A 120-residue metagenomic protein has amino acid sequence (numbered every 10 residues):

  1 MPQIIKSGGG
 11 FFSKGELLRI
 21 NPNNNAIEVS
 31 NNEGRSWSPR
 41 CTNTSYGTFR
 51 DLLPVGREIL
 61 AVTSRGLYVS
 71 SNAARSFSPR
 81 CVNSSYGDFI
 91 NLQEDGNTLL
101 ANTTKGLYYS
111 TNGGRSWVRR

Functional and structural regions predicted by a protein language model:
M1-G34, S38-P39, V118: An edge-strand/N-cap motif at the start of beta-rich repeat modules
P2-F11, Y46-P54, Y86-E94: Repeated scaffold domains used in trafficking and secretory/extracellular systems, primarily beta-propellers
F11-R19, E58-A61, N97-A101: Entry beta-strands of beta-propeller and related beta-repeat scaffolds
N24-I27, R65-Y68, K105-Y108: Loop/turn residues immediately N-terminal
S30-N31, S70-S71, S110-T111: Conserved Ser/Thr-centered positions that define the repeating blades of beta-propeller domains
G34, A74-R75, G114: Short coil turn/linker residues within repeat-based beta-strand modules
C41-T44, C81-S84: Surface loop/turn motifs at the tips and blade-to-blade linkers of beta-strand repeat domains
K105-R120: Blade-level signature of beta-propeller repeat domains, shared across WD40, Kelch, NHL, RCC1 and BNR/Asp-box propellers
